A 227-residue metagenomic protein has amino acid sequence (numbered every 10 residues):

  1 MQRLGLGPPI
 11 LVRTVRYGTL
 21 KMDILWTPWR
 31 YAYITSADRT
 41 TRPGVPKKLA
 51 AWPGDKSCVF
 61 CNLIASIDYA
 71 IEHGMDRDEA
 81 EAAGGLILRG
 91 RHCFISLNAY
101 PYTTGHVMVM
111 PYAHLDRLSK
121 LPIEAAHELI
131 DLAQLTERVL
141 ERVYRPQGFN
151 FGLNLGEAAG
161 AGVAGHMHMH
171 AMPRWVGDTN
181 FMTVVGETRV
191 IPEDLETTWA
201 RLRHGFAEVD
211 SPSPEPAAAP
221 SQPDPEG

Functional and structural regions predicted by a protein language model:
M1-T104, P216-G227: Active-site microenvironments that recognize anionic phosphate/pyrophosphate groups
A32-A37, R174-G227: C-terminal helix-cap and adjacent tail motif
C58, I95, P111, L129 (+2 more regions): Divalent metal-coordination and catalytic microenvironments
V107-L132, G186-I191: Short histidine-centered catalytic/ligand-binding loop motif
L121-P146, T198-R203: Long, well-ordered alpha-helical scaffolding segments within enzyme catalytic domains, especially pronounced
Y144-A159: A short glycine-rich, hydrophobically flanked beta-strand micro-motif that places a catalytic Asp/Glu for divalent metal
A161-M167: A short, glycine/Asx- and small/polar-enriched loop/turn that sits immediately N-terminal to a beta-strand
M167-W175: Active-site-adjacent beta-strand/loop module that shapes the phosphate/pyrophosphate-binding cleft
